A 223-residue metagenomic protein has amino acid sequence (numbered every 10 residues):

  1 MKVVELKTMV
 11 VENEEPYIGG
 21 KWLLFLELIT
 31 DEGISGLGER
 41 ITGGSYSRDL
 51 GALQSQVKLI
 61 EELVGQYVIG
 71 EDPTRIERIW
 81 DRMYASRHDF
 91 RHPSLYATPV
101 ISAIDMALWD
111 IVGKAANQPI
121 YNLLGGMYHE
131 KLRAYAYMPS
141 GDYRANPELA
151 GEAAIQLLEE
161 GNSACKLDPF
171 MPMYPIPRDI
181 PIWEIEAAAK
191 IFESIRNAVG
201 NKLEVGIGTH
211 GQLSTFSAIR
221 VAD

Functional and structural regions predicted by a protein language model:
M1-L37, I41-R48: Structured beta-strand/loop patches that form or line metal/cofactor-binding pockets in enzymes
G19-K21, P99, M127: Short coil/turn motifs at beta-sheet boundaries
L23-F25, A103, R133, A164: Broad gene-expression machinery/nucleic-acid interaction feature
I29-A115: Metal- or metallocofactor-binding catalytic centers and their adjacent structured scaffolds across diverse enzyme
D105-D142: Glycine-rich, aromatic-flanked loop segments that form ligand/cofactor-binding clefts across common enzyme folds
K131, Y135-D223: Metal-dependent enolase-superfamily TIM-barrel catalytic cores that perform enediolate-based chemistry
